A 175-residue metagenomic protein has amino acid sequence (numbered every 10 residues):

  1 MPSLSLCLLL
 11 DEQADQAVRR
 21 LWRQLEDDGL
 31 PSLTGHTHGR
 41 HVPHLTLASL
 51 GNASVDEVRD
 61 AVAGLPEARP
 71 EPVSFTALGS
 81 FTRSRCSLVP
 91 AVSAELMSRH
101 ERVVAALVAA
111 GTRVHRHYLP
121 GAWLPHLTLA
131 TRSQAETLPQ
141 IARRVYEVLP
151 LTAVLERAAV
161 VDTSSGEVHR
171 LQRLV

Functional and structural regions predicted by a protein language model:
M1-P72, E95-V154, R170-V175: Basic, often amphipathic N-terminal segments
G51, F81-T82: Feature marks short, surface-exposed loop/turn motifs that line or immediately flank catalytic pockets and channel
V73-A77: A short glycine-rich, hydrophobically flanked beta-strand micro-motif that places a catalytic Asp/Glu for divalent metal
L78-F81, E156-H169: Glycine-rich beta-strand-turn "strand-cap" elements at beta-sheet edges
R85-C86: Charge-rich, low-complexity N-terminal segments
V89: Active-site oxyanion-binding pockets that recognize sulfate/phosphate
